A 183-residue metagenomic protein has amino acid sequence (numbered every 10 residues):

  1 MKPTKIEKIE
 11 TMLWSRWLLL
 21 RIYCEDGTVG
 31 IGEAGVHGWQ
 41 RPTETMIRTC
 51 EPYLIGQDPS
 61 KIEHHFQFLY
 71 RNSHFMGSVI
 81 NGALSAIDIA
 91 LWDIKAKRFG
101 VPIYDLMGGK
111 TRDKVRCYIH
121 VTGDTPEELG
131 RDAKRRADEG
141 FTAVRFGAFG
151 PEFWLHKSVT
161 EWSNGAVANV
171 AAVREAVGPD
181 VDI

Functional and structural regions predicted by a protein language model:
M1-I31, G35: Structured beta-strand/loop patches that form or line metal/cofactor-binding pockets in enzymes
Y23-F99: Metal- or metallocofactor-binding catalytic centers and their adjacent structured scaffolds across diverse enzyme
D26, H74, F99-T122, A148-E152: N-terminal small/glycine-rich loop or linker at the start of catalytic domains across soluble metabolic enzymes
M46, K61, H65, A83 (+5 more regions): General structural feature for long, well-ordered alpha-helical segments within catalytic domains of soluble enzymes
I62, I103-Y104, G147, D180: Flexible, glycine/charged-enriched surface loops at secondary-structure junctions
K114-I183: Metal-dependent enolase-superfamily TIM-barrel catalytic cores that perform enediolate-based chemistry
